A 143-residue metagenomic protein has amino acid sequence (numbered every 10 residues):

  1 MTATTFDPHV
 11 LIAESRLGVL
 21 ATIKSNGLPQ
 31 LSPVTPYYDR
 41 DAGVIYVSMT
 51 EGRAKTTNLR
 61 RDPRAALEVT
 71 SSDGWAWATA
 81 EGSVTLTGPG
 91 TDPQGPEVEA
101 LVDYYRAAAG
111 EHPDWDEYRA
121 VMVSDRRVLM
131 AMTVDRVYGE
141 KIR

Functional and structural regions predicted by a protein language model:
M1-V19: Short, basic/aromatic recognition patches
T2, A76-R143: Charged, gly/pro-rich active-site loop segments
T5, G52-R53, W115: Structural motif corresponding to alpha-helix initiation and N-cap regions
P8-H9, T56, R119: Short amphipathic alpha-helical segments and helix-helix/interface helices
V10-A13, R60-R61, V123: Alpha-helix boundary recognition
R16-E51, T57-L59, A65-V69, W77-T79: Short beta-strand segments
R16-L17, R64, P113, V137: Generic structural signal for secondary-structure transition and capping sites
D73: AMP-binding (ANL) adenylation modules
